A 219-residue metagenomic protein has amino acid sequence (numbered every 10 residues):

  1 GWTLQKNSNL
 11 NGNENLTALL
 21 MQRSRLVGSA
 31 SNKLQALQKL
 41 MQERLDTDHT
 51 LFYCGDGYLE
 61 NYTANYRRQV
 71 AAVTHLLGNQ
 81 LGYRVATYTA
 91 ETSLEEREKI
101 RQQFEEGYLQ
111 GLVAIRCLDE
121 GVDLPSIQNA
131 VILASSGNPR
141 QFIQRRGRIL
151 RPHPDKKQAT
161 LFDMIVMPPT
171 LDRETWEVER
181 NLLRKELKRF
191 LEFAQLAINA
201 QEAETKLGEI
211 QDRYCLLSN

Functional and structural regions predicted by a protein language model:
G1-N79: Interdomain linker/hinge connecting the two RecA-like lobes of the SF2 helicase core
S31-L37, P139-I143, D155-Q158, R180 (+1 more regions): Amphipathic alpha-helical transducer elements in NTP-driven molecular machines
L51-Y53, N65-V122: Conserved helicase ATPase core of P-loop NTP-dependent helicases/translocases
G57-L59, S93, D119, S135-N138 (+2 more regions): Conserved nucleotide-binding/hydrolysis micro-motifs of P-loop NTPases
Y58-R68, T170-R184: Short, flexible/disordered intra-domain loops and linkers
V113-I115, E120-S136, Q141-R145, Q158-M164: A short beta-strand element within the Helicase C-terminal
R148-R180: Conserved segment of the helicase C-terminal RecA-like domain
W176-N219: Long, largely alpha-helical accessory region at the distal end of helicase-like NTP-driven motors
